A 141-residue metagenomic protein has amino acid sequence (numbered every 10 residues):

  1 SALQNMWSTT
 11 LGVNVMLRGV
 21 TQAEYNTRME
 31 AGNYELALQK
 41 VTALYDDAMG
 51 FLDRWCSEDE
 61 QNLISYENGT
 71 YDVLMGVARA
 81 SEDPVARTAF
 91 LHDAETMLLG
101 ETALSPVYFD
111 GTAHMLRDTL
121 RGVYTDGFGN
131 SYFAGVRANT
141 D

Functional and structural regions predicted by a protein language model:
S1-M6, N26-D141: Detector for C-terminal structural segments
L3-L17: Short alpha-helix C-terminal cap/hinge motif
L17-T27: Short helix-initiation/N-cap motifs at beta->coil->alpha
